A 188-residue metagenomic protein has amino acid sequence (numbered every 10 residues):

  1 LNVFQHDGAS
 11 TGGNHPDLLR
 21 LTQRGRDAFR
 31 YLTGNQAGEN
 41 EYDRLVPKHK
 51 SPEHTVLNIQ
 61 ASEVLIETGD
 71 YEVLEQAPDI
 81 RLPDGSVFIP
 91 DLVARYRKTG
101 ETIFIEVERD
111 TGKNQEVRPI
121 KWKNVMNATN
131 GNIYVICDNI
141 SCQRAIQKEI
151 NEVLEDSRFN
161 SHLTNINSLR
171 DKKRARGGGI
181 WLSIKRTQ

Functional and structural regions predicted by a protein language model:
L1-L57: Interdomain/boundary linker segments immediately adjacent to catalytic/signaling cores
L18-R20, D43, V93-R95, T102-F104 (+2 more regions): Ordered hydrophobic segments in well-structured contexts
K50, D110, N139-I140: Short beta->alpha junction loops/turns
N58, F88, V117-R118: Amphipathic coiled-coil/heptad-repeat helices and related helical stalk/stem segments that mediate oligomerization
N58-I66, Q147, N151: Generic solvent-exposed, charged/amphipathic alpha-helical segments that serve as macromolecular interface scaffolds
E63-N114: Active-site metal-binding core of divalent-cation-utilizing nuclease and nuclease-like domains
I66, K123-N127: N-terminal cationic-hydrophobic initiation segments that often serve targeting/anchoring roles
Q115-R118, M126-Q188: Non-catalytic C-terminal interaction segments of nucleic acid-processing enzymes
